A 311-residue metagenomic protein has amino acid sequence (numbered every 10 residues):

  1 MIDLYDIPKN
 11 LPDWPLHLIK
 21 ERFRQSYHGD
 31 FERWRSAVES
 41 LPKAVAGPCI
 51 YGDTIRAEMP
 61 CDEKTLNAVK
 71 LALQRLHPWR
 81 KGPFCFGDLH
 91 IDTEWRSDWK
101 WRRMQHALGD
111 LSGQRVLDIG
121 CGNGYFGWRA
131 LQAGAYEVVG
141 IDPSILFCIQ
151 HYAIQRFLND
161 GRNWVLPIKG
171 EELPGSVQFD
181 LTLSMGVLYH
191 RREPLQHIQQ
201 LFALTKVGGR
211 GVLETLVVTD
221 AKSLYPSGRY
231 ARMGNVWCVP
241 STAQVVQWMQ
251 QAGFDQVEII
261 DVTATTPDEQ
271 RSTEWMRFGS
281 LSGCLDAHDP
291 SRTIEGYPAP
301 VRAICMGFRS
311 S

Functional and structural regions predicted by a protein language model:
M1-L76: N-terminal auxiliary segments of SAM/dcSAM-dependent transferases
N123-G134: Conserved SAM-binding loop of SAM-dependent methyltransferases across substrates and taxa, primarily the Class I
Y136-E172: Class I SAM-dependent methyltransferase SAM/SAH-binding core
D180-P194: A short SAM/SAH-binding and catalytic strip from SAM-dependent methyltransferases
L195-R210: A short glycine-rich, Lys/Arg-flanked "PGG" loop and its adjoining helix->strand segment in the class I
T215-V236: Short, glycine-/aromatic-enriched active-site segment of Class I SAM-dependent methyltransferases
W237-G253: Short alpha-helix
D255-C284: Conserved catalytic loop of SAM-dependent methyltransferase domains
